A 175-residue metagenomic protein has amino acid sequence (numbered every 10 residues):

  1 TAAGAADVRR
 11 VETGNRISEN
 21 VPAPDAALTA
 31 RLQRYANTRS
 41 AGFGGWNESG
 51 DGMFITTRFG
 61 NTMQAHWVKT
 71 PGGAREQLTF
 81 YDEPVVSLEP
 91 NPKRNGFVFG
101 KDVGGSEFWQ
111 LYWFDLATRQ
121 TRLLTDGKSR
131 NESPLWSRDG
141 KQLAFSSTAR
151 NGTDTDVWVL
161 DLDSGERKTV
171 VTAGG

Functional and structural regions predicted by a protein language model:
A5-S40, V68-V86, G104, F114-R130 (+2 more regions): Multi-bladed beta-propeller domains
N37-T56, A65, D82-K101, L111 (+2 more regions): Conserved beta-propeller blade repeats
T62-Q64, F108-Q110, D154-D156: A detector of repeated loop/turn-to-beta-strand junctions in beta-rich toroidal repeat architectures
